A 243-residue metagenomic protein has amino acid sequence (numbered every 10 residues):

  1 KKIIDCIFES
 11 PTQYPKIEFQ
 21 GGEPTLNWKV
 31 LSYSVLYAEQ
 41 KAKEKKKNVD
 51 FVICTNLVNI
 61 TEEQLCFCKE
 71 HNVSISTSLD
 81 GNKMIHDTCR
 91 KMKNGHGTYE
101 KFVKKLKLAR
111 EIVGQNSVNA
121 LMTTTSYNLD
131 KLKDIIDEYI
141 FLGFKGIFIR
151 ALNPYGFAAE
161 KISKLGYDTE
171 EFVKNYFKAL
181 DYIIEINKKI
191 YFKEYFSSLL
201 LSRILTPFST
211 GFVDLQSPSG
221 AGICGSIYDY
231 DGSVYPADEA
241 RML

Functional and structural regions predicted by a protein language model:
K1-D5, P24-T88, M92-K104, L108-A109 (+1 more regions): Canonical radical SAM enzyme core domain
K1-I4, S10-E18, G232: N-terminal pre-triad scaffold of radical SAM enzymes
E9-T12, Q40-K47, I112-Q115, I186-I190: Secondary-structure transition/capping motifs at alpha-helix termini and the adjoining loop/turn into the next element
S10, E44, C68, P218-S219 (+1 more regions): Generic structural signal for beta-strand residues in well-ordered domains
Y14-E18, N48-V52, S74-S76, S117-L121 (+2 more regions): Structural preference for beta-strand elements that scaffold enzyme active sites
G21: The Walker A (P-loop) glycine that initiates the GxxxxGKT/S ATP-binding motif of P-loop NTPases
D87-E100, K107, E111-V234, E239-M242: Radical SAM enzyme [4Fe-4S]-AdoMet core and its adjacent flexible, acidic and glycine-rich loops/tails across
